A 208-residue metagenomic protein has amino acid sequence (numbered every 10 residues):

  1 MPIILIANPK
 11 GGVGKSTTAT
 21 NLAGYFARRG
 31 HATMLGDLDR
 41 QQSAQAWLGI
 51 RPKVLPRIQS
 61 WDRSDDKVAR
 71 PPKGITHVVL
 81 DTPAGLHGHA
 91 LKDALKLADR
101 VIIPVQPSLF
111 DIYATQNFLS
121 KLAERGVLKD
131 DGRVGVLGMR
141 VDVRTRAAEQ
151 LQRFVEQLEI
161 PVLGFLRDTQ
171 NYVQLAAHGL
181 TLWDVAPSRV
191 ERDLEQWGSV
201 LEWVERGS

Functional and structural regions predicted by a protein language model:
P2-V13, T20, G24-K96, A176-D184: P-loop/Walker-type NTP enzyme "switch/lid" segment
A32-T33, V78, K129, R133-V134 (+1 more regions): Hydrophobic anchor at the start of a short beta-strand that flanks the dinucleotide cofactor-binding loop
L35, L80, I103, V136-G138: Structural beta-sheet core signal
H89-L109: Inter-motif core of Ras-like GTPase G domains
Y113-D130, M139: Conserved C-terminal guanine-recognition region of P-loop GTPase G domains, centered on the G4
D142, Q152-W183: Beta-strand-loop-alpha "switch" segments that mediate conformational coupling across diverse proteins
L182-S208: NTP-binding/hydrolysis catalytic cores, primarily Walker-type P-loop NTPases
